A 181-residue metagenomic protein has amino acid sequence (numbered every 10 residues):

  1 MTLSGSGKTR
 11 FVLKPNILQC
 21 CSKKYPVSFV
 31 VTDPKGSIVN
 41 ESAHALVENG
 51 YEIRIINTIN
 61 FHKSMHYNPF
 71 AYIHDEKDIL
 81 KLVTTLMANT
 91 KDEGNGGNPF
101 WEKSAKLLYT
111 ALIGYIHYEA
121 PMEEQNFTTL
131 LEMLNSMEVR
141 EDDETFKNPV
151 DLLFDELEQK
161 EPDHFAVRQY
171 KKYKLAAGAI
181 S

Functional and structural regions predicted by a protein language model:
M1-I113: Switch/coupling segment of Walker-type NTPase motor domains
K106, T110-S181: Non-catalytic, charge-rich alpha-helical accessory subdomains
